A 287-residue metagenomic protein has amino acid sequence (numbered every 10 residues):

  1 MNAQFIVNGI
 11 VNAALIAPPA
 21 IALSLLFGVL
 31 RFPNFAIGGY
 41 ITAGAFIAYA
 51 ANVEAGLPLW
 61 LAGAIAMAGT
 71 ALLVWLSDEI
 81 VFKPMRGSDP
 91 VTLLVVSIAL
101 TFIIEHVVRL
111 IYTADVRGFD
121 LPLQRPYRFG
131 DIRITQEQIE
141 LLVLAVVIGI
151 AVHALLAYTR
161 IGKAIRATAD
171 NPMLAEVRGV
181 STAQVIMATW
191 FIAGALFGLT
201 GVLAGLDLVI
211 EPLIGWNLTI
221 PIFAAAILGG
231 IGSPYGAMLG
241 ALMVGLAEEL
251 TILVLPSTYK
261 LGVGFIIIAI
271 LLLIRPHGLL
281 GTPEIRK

Functional and structural regions predicted by a protein language model:
M1-P19, I47, L57-A62, S88-L93 (+4 more regions): Membrane-interfacial amphipathic/re-entrant helices at transmembrane-helix boundaries
V7, V29-L76, I80: Membrane-embedded helix boundary and interhelical linker motif in transport proteins
I16, G56-M67, W190-I268: Transmembrane alpha-helical segments in multi-pass inner-membrane proteins
A22, I111, D115, D170-V177 (+2 more regions): Cytosolic-side transmembrane-helix boundaries in multi-pass membrane proteins
L23, G56-L100, V107, L239-V244 (+1 more regions): Alpha-helical transmembrane segments within multi-pass membrane transporters and channels
A45-Y49, M67-L73, I98-V107, L144-H153 (+4 more regions): Hydrophobic core segments of alpha-helical transmembrane domains in multi-pass membrane transport and ion-translocation
P84-Y158, V185-A188, L250, L255-S257 (+2 more regions): Transmembrane helix-bundle core of multi-pass membrane transporters and related energy-transducing complexes
R133-I210, P234-G240: Helix-loop-helix "hairpin" substructures at the membrane interface of multi-pass membrane proteins
